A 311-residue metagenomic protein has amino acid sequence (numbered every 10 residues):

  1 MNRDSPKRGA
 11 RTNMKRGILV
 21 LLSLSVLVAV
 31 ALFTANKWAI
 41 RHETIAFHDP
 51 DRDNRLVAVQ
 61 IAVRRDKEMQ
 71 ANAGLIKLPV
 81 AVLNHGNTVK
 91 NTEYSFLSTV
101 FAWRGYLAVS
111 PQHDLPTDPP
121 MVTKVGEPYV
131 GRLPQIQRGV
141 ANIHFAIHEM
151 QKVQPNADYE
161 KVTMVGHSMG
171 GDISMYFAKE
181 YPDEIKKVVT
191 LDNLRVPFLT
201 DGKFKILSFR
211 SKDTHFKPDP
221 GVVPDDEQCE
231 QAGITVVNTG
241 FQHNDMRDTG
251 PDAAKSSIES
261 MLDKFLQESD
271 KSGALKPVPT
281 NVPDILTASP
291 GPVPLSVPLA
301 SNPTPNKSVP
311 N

Functional and structural regions predicted by a protein language model:
G17-I18, L24-Q70, K276: An N-terminal hydrophobic leader/cap segment in hydrolases
H48-A157: Serine-hydrolase catalytic machinery in alpha/beta-hydrolase-like enzymes
H148-G202: Primarily recognizes the serine-hydrolase "nucleophile elbow" in alpha/beta-hydrolase and SGNH/GDSL folds
L207-R210: Short beta-strand/loop motif that positions the catalytic acidic residue of the alpha/beta-hydrolase fold
H215-G221: Conserved alpha/beta-hydrolase "acid-adjacent" motif
Q228-D245: Catalytic histidine neighborhood in serine/cysteine hydrolases with alpha/beta-hydrolase-type architecture
G250-L286: Catalytic active-site module of serine/aspartate enzymes centered on a nucleophile-bearing elbow/loop
L286-N311: Long, low-complexity, intrinsically disordered segments
